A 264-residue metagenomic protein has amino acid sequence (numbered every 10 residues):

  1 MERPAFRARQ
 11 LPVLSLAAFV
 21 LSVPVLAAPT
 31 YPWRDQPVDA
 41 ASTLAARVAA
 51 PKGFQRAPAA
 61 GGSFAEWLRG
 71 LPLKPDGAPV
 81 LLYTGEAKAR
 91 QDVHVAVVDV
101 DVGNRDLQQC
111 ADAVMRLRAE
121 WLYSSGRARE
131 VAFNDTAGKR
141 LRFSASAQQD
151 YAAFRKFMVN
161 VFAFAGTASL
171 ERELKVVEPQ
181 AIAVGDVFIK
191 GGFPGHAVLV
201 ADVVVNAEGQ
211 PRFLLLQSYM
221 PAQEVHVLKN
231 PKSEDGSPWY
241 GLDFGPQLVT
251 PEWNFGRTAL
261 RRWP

Functional and structural regions predicted by a protein language model:
E2-S15: Bacterial N-terminal signal peptides that target proteins for export
P12-P24: Bacterial N-terminal signal peptides
P29-D99, Q108: Cationic-aromatic interfacial patches
D99-Q180: Extracellular-facing segments of soluble proteins and assemblies that are Gly/Ser/Thr-biased and enriched in aromatics
A183-V187: Structural motif
I189-A197: Short coil-to-beta-strand transition motifs
K190, A201-L228: Catalytic Cys-His active-site segments of thiol-dependent hydrolases/isopeptidases
S218-P264: Low-complexity, Gly/Ser/Thr/Pro-rich intrinsically disordered linker/tail segments
